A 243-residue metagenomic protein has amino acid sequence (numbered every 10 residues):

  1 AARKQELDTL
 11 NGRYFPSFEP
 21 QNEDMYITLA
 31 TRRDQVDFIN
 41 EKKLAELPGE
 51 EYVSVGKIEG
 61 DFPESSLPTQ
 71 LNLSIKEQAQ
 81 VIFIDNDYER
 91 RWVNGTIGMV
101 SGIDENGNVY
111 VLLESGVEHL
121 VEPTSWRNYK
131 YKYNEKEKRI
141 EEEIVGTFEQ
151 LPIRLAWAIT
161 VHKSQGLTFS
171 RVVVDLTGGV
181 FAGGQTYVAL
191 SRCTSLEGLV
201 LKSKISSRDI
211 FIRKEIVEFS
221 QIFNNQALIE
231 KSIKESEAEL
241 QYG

Functional and structural regions predicted by a protein language model:
A1-R91, I97-E105, Y110: Conserved helicase motor core of P-loop NTPases
I82-N86, R90-E105, V109-G243: C-terminal accessory regions
